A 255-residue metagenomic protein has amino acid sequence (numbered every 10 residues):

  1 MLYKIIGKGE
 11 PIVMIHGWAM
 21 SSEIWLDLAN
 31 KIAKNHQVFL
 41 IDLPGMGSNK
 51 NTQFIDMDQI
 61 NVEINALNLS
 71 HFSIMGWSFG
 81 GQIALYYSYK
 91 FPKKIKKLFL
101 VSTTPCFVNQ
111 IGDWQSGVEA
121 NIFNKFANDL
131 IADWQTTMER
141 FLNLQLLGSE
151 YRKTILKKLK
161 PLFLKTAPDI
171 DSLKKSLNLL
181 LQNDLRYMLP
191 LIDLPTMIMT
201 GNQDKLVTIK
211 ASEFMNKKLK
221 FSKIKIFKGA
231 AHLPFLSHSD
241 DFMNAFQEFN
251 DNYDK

Functional and structural regions predicted by a protein language model:
K4-N51: Conserved HGGG/HGGXW glycine-rich cap/lid loop of the alpha/beta-hydrolase fold
D58-F72: Conserved acidic catalytic loop of the alpha/beta-hydrolase fold
G76-G80, A84: Gly/Ala-rich beta-loop-alpha elbow adjacent to hydrolase catalytic centers
Y89, K96-L130, S172: Flexible "cap/lid" loop of the alpha/beta hydrolase fold
I131-M188: Conserved alpha/beta-hydrolase catalytic His-Asp/Glu region
I192, I198-T200, D204: Short beta-strand/loop motif that positions the catalytic acidic residue of the alpha/beta-hydrolase fold
K205-A211: Conserved alpha/beta-hydrolase "acid-adjacent" motif
F227-M243: Catalytic histidine-centered segment of alpha/beta-hydrolase-like enzymes
